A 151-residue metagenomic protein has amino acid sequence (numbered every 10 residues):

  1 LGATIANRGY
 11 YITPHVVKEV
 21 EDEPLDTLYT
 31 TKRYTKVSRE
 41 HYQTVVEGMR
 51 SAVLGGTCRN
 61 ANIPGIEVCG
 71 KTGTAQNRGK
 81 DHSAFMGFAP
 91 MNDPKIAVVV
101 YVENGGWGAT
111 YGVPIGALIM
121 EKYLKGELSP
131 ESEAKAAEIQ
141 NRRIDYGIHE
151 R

Functional and structural regions predicted by a protein language model:
G2-Y34, E40, V46-P130: Active-site beta-strand/loop architecture of penicillin-binding DD-peptidases
Y34-T35, N92, A137, Y146: Hydrophobic transmembrane signal anchors and adjacent membrane-proximal interface regions, especially in viral
P130-R151: Short, highly charged C-terminal tails/helix-capping segments
